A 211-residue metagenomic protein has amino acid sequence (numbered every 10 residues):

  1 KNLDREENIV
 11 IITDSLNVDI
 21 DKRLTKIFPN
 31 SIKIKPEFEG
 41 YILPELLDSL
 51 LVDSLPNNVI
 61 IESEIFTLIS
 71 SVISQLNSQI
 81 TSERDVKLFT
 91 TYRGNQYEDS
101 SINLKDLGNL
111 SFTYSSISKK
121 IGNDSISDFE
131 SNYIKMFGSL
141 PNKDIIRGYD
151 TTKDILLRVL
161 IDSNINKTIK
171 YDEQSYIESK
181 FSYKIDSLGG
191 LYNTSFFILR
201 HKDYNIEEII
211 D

Functional and structural regions predicted by a protein language model:
K1-E6, I121-N123, T152: Hydrophobic alpha-helical segments within soluble ligand-binding/sensing domains
K1-K35: An alpha-beta-alpha
D4-R5, P29, N77-T81, G138 (+1 more regions): Sec-exported extracytoplasmic/periplasmic mature domains
E7-D14, S54-V72, D85-Y92, I145: Periplasmic-binding protein-like
N30, S71-R147: Extracellular/periplasmic periplasmic-binding protein-like sensory domains
N30-L55: A short, well-structured beta->alpha microelement
G138-T152, L156-I206, I210: Segments of small-molecule ligand-sensing domains
